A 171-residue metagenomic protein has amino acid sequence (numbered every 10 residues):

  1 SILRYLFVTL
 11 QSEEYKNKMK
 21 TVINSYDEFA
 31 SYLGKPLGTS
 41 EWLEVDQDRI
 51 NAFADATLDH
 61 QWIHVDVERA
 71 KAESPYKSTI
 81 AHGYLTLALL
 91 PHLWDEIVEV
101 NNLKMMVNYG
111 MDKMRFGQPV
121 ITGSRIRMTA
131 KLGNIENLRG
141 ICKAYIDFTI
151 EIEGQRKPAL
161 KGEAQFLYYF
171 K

Functional and structural regions predicted by a protein language model:
S1-I2, Q47, K157: Generic alpha-helix initiation/capping and coil-helix boundary signal
S1-K18: N-terminal amphipathic/basic-hydrophobic helices that include classical n-h-c signal peptides and signal-anchor
K18-Y32, V120-K171: HotDog/MaoC-like acyl-thioester-processing domains
M19-N108: Hot-dog-fold acyl-thioester-processing enzymes
D95-E99, P119, I135: Alpha-helix capping at helix-to-loop junctions
M111-F116: Short alpha-helix capping/helix-loop boundary micro-motifs
